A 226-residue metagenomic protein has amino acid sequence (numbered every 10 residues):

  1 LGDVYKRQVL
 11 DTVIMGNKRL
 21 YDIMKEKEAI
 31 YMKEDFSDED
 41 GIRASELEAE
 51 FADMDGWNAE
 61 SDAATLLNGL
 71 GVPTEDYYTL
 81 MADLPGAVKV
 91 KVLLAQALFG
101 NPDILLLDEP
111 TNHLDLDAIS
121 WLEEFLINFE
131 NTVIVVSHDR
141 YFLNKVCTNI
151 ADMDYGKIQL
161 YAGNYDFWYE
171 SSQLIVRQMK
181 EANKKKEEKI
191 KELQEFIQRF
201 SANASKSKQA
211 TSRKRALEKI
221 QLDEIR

Functional and structural regions predicted by a protein language model:
L1-G2, A210: Long alpha-helical scaffolds
G2-K185: ABC ATP-binding cassette signature C-motif
I42-N58, L174-R226: Flexible nucleotide-interacting loop at or near the entrance of a catalytic core
